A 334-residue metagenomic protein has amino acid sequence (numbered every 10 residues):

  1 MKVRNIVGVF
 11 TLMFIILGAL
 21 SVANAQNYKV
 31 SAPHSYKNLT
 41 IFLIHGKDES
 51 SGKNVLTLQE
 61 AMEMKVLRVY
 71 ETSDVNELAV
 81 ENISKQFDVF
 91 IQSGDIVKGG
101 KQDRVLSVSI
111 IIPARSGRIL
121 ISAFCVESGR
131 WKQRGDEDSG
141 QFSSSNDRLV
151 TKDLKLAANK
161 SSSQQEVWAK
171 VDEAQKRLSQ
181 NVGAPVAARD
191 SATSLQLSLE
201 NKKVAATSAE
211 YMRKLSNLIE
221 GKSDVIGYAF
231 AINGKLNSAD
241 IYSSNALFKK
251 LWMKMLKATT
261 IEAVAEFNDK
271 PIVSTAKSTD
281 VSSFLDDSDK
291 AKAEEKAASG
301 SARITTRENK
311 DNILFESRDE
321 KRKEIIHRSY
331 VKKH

Functional and structural regions predicted by a protein language model:
M1, V22-A25: Basic/polar N-terminal segments that are highly enriched at the extreme N-terminus, encompassing both cleavable
M1-T11: Bacterial N-terminal signal peptides that target proteins for export
F10-A19: Bacterial N-terminal signal peptides
N24-D88, G94-H334: Intrinsically disordered, low-complexity segments enriched in small/polar residues
